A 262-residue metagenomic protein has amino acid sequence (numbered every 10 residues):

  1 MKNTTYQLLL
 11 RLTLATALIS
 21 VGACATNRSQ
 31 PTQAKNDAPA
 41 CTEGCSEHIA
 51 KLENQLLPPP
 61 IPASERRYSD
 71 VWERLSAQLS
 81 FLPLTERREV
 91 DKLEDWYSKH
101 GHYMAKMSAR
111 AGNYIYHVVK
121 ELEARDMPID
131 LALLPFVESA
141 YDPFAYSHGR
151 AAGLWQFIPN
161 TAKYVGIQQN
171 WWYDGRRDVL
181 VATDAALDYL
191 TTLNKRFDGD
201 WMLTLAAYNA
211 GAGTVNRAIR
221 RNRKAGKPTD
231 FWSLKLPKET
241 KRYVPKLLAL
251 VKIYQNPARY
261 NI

Functional and structural regions predicted by a protein language model:
M1-Q7: N-terminal secretory signal peptides that target proteins for export/translocation
L8-R11, L18-D126: An acidic, Gly/Ser/Thr/Pro-rich helix-cap/linker signature
E94-K106, A140-A151, Q156-L203, R221-L234: Substrate-binding clefts and substrate-entry loops adjacent to catalytic sites of polymer-processing enzymes acting on
A109, N113-Y116, K120, A132 (+4 more regions): Solvent-exposed, polar/charged alpha-helical surfaces in well-ordered, non-transmembrane soluble domains, broadly
D126-I129, R150, K238: Extracellular/periplasmic catalytic domains that process cell-envelope and extracellular macromolecules
M127-F144, T204-N209: Short, functionally critical alpha-helical segments immediately adjacent to catalytic or ligand/cofactor-binding
A132-L133, P159, A206, R217-R220 (+1 more regions): Generic alpha-helical structural context detector
R223-I262: Flexible, glycine-rich surface segments
